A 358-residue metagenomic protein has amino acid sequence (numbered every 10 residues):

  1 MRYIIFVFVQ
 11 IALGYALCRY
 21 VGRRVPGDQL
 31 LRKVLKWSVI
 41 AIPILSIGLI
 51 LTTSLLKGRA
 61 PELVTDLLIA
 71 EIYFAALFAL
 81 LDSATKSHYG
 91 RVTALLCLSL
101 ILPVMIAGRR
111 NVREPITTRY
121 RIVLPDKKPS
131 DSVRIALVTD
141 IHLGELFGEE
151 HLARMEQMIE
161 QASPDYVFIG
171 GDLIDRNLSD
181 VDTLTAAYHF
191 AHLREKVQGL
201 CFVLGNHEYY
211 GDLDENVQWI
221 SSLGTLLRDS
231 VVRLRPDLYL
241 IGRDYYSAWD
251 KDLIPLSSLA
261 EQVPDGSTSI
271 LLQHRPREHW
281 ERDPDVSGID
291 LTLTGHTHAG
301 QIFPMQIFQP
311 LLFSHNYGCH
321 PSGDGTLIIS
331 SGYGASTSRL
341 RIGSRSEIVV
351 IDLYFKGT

Functional and structural regions predicted by a protein language model:
M1-R113: Non-catalytic terminal accessory segments
M1-R2, R109-Y120, L178-A187, D214: Short N-terminal secondary-structure initiator segments
Y15, E71-F74, Y120, C201-F202 (+2 more regions): Aromatic side chains
L63-D66, Y89-I101, I122-K127, H151-A162: Alpha-helical membrane-embedding segments and immediately adjacent membrane-interface amphipathic helices
I101-K127, E145-E150: Hydrophobic alpha-helical transmembrane segments in integral membrane proteins
K127-T358: Soluble catalytic domains of enzymes that build or remodel membrane lipids, polysaccharides, and related
